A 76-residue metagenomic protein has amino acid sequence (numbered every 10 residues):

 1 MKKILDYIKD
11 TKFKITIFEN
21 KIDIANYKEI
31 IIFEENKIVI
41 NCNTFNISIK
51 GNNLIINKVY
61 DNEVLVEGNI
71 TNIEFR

Functional and structural regions predicted by a protein language model:
K2-R76: N-terminal intrinsically disordered, cationic/polar leader segments that include organellar targeting peptides
